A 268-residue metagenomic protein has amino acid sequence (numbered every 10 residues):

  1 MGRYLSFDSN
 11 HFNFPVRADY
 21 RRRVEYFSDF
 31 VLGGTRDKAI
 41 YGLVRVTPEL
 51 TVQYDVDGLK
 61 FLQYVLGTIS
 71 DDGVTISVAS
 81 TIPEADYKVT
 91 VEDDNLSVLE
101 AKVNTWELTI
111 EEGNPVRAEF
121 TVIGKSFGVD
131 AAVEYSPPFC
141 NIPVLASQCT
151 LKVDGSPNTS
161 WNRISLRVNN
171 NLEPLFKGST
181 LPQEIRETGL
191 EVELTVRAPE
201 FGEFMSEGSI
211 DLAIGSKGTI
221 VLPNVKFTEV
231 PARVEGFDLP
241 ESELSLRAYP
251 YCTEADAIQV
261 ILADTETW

Functional and structural regions predicted by a protein language model:
M1-W268: Signature of extracytoplasmic/envelope-associated structural regions
